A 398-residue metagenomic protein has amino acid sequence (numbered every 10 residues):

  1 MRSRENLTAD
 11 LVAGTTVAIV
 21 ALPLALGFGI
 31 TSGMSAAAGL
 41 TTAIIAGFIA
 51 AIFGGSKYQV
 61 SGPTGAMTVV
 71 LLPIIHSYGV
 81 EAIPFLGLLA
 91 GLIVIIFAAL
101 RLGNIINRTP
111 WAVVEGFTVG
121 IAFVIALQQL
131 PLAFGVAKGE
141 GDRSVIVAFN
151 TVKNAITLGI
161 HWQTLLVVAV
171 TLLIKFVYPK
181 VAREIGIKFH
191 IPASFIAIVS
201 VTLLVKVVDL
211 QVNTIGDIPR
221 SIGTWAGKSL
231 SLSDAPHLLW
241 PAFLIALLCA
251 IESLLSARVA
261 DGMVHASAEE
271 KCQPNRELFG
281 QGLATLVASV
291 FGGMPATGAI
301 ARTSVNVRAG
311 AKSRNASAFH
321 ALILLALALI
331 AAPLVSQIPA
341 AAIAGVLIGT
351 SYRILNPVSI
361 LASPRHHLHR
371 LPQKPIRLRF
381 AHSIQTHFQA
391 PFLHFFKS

Functional and structural regions predicted by a protein language model:
S3-T16, V20-A50, G54-K57, L232-N315: Membrane-embedded helical hairpins/re-entrant loop segments and their flanking transmembrane helices within multi-pass
N6-K138, P333: Early transmembrane hairpin of solute transport permeases
V12-T15, L89-L92, I96, P110-V113 (+4 more regions): Hydrophobic alpha-helical transmembrane segments of multi-pass membrane proteins
L24-G39, K57, N104, Q129-L132 (+5 more regions): Flexible hinge motifs at transmembrane-helix junctions and intramembrane kinks/re-entrant loops in multi-pass membrane
A25-G27, G47-G55, V70, I74 (+7 more regions): Alpha-helical transmembrane segments of multipass membrane proteins
G47-K57, V94-N107, F176-I185, R258-V259 (+3 more regions): C-terminal ends of transmembrane helices
G62, G87-A98, L102, I106 (+2 more regions): Helix-loop-helix junctions within the multi-pass membrane cores of secondary transporters/permeases
T109-L127, H190-V201, A342-I348: Pore- or pathway-lining transmembrane helices of multi-pass membrane proteins that form conduits for solutes/ions
